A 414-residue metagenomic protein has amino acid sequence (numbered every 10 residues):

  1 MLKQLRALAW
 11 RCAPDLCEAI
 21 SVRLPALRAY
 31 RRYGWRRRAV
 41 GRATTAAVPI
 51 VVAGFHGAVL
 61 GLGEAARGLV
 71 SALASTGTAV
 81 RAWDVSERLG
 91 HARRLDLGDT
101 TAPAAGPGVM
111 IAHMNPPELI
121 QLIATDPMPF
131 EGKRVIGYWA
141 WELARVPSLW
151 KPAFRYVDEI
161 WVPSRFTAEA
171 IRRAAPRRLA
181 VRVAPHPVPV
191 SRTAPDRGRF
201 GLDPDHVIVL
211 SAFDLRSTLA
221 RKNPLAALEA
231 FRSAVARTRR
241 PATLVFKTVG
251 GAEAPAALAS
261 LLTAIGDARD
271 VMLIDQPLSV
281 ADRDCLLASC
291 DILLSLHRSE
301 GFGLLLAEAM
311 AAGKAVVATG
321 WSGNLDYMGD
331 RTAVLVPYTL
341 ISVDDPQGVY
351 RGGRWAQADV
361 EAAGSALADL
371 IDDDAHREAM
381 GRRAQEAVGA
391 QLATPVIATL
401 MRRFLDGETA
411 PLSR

Functional and structural regions predicted by a protein language model:
L2-M114: N-terminal pre-catalytic "stem/leader" segment of glycosyltransferase-like enzymes
V51, L202-K222, L228-R232, L244-V245: Conserved donor-binding/catalytic core segment of Leloir-type glycosyltransferases
V51-A53, S71, R81-R172, D282: Extended catalytic core of nucleotide-activated donor transferases of GT-like folds
P255-D284: Nucleotide-activated donor-binding/catalytic signature segment of Leloir-type glycosyltransferases, i.e., the conserved
R298: Aromatic "clamp/platform" in nucleotide-sugar-dependent glycosyltransferases that forms part of the donor/acceptor
L325-D369: Change "using UDP/GDP/dTDP sugars" to "using nucleotide sugars
A362-D369, H376-A390: A short, well-ordered alpha-helix in the C-terminal region of glycosyltransferases
T394-R414: C-terminal alpha-helical cap of glycosyltransferases
